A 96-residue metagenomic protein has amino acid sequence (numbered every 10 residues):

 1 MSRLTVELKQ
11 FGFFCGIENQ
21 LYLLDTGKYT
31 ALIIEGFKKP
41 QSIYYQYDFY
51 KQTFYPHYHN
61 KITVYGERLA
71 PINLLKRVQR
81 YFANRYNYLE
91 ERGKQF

Functional and structural regions predicted by a protein language model:
M1-T30, H57-N60, E91-F96: Negatively charged, low-complexity tracts enriched in Asp/Glu with abundant Ser/Thr
A31-R80: Intrinsically disordered, low-complexity regulatory segments enriched in Ser/Thr/Pro and charged residues
R80, N84-N87: Compositionally biased, low-complexity flexible segments
